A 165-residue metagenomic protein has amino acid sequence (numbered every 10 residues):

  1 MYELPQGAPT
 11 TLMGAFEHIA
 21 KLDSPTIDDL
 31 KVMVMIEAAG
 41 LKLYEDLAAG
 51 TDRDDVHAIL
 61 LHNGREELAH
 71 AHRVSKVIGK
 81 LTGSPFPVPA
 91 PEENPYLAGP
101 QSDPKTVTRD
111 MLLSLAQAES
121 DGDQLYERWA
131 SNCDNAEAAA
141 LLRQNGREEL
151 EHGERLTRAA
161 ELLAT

Functional and structural regions predicted by a protein language model:
M1-T165: Non-heme di-metal
